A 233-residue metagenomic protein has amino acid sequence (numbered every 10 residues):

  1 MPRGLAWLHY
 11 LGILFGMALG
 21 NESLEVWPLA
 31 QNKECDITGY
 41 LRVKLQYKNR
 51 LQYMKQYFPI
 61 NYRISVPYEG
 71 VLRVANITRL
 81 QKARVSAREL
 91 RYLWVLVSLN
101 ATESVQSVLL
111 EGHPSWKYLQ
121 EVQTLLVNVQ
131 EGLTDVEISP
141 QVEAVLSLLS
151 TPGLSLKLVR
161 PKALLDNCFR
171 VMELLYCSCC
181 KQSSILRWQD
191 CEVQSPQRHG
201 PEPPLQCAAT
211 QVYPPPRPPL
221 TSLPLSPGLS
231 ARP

Functional and structural regions predicted by a protein language model:
R3-G20: Cleavable N-terminal signal peptides of Sec/SRP-targeted secreted and luminal proteins
N21-P233: Extracellular/luminal segments of secreted precursors and ectodomains of membrane proteins
